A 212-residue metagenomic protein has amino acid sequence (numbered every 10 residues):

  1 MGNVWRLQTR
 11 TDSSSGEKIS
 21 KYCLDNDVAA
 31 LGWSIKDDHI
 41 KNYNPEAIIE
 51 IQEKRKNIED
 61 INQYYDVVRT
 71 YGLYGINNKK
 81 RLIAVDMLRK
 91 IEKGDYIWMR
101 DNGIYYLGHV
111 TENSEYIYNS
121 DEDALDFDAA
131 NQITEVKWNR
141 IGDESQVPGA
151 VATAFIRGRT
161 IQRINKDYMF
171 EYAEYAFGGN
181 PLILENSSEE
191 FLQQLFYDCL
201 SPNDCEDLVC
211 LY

Functional and structural regions predicted by a protein language model:
G2, T11-S15, K21-Y43, A47-E50 (+4 more regions): Mixed-charge (Asp/Glu-Lys/Arg
L7: Extended charged
